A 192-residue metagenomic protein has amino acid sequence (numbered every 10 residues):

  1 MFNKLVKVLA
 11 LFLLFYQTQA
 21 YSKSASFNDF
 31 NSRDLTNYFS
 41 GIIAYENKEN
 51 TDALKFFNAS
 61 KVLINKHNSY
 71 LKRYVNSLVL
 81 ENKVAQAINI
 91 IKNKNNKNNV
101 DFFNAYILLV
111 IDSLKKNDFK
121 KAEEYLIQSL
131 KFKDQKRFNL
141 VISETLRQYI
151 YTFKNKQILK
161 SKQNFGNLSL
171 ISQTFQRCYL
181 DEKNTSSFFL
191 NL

Functional and structural regions predicted by a protein language model:
N3-L11: Sec-dependent signal peptide recognition, specifically the positively charged N-region followed immediately by
Q17-Y74, L80, D101: N-terminal leader/linker segments that initiate helical-solenoid repeat arrays
D29-N37, I64-L71, N98-L108, K121 (+4 more regions): Generic helix N-cap/helix-start motif at coil->alpha-helix transitions
I43, S77, D112, I150-Y151 (+1 more regions): Residue-level signature for tetratricopeptide repeat
L54-N58, V84-N98, F119-K133, N155-I171 (+1 more regions): Alpha-helical repeat scaffolds
H67-L114: Mid-chain, structured segments of secreted extracytoplasmic proteins
R137-F138, Y151-Q157: Extended alpha-helical scaffold regions
